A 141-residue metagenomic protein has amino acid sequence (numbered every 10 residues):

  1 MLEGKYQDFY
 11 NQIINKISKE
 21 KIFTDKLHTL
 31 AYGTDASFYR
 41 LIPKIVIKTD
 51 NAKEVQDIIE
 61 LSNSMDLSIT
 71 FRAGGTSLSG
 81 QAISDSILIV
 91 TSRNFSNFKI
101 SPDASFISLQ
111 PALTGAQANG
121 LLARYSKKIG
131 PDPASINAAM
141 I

Functional and structural regions predicted by a protein language model:
M1-A36, L61-I69, G74: N-terminal accessory segments
I13, S37-I69, T91-A134: N-terminal glycine-rich flavin-associated loop
H28-Y32, E54, I136-N137: Short acidic loop-to-helix transition motifs that present clustered carboxylates
D35-F38, L78-I83: Short glycine-biased active-site loop of nucleotidyltransferases that positions the nucleotide triphosphate and helps
R72-S79, P133-I141: Short, glycine/charge-rich beta-strand/loop segments that flank catalytic centers and engage negatively charged groups
L78-Q81, L88, S92: Short, acidic (Asp/Glu-rich) active-site segment that either coordinates a divalent metal cofactor
G80-D85, N119-L121, I141: Short acidic, glycine/serine/threonine-rich loops at helix termini
